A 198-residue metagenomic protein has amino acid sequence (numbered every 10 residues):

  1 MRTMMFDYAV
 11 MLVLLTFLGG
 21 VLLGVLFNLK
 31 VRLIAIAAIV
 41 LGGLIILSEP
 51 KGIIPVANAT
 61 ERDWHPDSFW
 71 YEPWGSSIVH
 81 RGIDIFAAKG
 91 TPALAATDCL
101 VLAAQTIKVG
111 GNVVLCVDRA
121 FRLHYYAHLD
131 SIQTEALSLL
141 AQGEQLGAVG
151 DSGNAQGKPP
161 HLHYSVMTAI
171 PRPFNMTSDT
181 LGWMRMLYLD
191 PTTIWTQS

Functional and structural regions predicted by a protein language model:
R2-F6, L12, F27-N112, Q142 (+2 more regions): Surface-exposed, glycine-biased beta-strand/turn segments
T16-V25: Alpha-helical transmembrane segments
F86, V117-R119, M167: A generic structural motif
A95-Q133, P159-H163: Zn2+-dependent peptidoglycan hydrolase active-site motif and core
A104-Q105, I132, V149-S152, A169: Residue-level recognition of beta-strand microenvironments
E135-A141, S165-S198: Acidic, glycine-rich catalytic/binding loops that coordinate metals and/or anionic ligands
Q145: Glycine-rich acetyl-CoA-binding "A-motif" of GNAT/NAT acetyltransferases
V149-L162: Active-site loop architecture of trypsin-fold serine endopeptidases
